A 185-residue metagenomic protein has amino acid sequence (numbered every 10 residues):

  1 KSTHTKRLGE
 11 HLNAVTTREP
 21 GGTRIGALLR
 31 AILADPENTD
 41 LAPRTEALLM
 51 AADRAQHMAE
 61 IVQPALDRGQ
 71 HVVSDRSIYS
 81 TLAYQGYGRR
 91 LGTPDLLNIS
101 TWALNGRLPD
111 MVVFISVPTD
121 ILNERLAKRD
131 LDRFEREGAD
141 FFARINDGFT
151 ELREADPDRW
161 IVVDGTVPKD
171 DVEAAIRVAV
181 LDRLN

Functional and structural regions predicted by a protein language model:
K1-S2: Walker A/P-loop
R7-H11, D120-N185: NTP-dependent small-molecule kinase module
N13-L104, A175: ATP-dependent small-molecule kinase phosphotransfer cores that center on conserved nucleotide phosphate-binding segments
V15, L48, M111, D132 (+1 more regions): Structural signal for short hydrophobic segments within the conserved structured cores of catalytic domains across
E19, A52, V117, R136 (+1 more regions): Active-site donor-binding loop signature of nucleotide-sugar glycosyltransferases
V72-D75, F114-I115, I161-V162: Short beta-strand segments at enzyme active-site cores
R76-I78, P118, T166: Anionic group-transfer/hydrolysis microenvironments
T81-D147: A glycine- and Lys/Arg-enriched "phosphate-lid" helix/loop adjacent to the NTP-binding pocket of small-molecule kinases
